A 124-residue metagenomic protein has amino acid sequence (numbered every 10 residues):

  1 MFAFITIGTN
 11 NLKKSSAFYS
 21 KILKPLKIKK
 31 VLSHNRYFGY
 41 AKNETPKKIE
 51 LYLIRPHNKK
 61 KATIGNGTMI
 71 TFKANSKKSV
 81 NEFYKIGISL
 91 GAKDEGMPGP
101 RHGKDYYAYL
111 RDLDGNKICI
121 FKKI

Functional and structural regions predicted by a protein language model:
M1, T63-N66, H102: Short glycine-enriched loop/turn motifs at secondary-structure junctions
M1-S16, I70, I124: N-terminal beta-strand motif that seeds the catalytic metal site of vicinal oxygen chelate
F4, Y52, M69, Y109 (+1 more regions): Conserved beta-strand segments that form the floor/walls of ligand-binding pockets within enzyme and binding domains
I7-I49: Core segments of cupin and vicinal oxygen chelate
K13, K21, P25, A62 (+2 more regions): Charge-dense, helix-prone N-terminal extensions
K14, K78, D105: Short alpha-helical
A41-E82: Long, continuous compositionally biased terminal/linker segments
Y84-I124: Vicinal oxygen chelate
